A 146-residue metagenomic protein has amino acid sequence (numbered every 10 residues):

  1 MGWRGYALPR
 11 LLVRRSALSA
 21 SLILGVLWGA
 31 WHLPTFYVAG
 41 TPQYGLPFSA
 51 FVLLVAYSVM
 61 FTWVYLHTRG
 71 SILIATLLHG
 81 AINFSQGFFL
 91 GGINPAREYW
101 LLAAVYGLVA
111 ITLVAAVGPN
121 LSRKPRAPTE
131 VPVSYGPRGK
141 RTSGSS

Functional and structural regions predicted by a protein language model:
M1-G2, Y6, A30, P34 (+2 more regions): Active-site His/Glu-centered metal-binding helix of metallohydrolases
M1-L24, L66-S71: Membrane-interface helix/loop boundary segments of multi-pass membrane proteins
L18-P42: Membrane-helix boundary elements
L22-G29, P47, F51, V55 (+2 more regions): Residue-level signature of the transmembrane alpha-helical core of multi-pass small-molecule transporters
Y37-Q43, L90-P95: Membrane-interface helix termini and inter-helical loops of multi-pass transporters
Q43-A50, A96-L101: Non-cytosolic membrane-interface motifs at loop->transmembrane helix junctions
V55-H67: Alpha-helical transmembrane segments in multipass membrane proteins, preferentially the mid-helix core
T68-S146: C-terminal membrane module of polytopic membrane proteins
